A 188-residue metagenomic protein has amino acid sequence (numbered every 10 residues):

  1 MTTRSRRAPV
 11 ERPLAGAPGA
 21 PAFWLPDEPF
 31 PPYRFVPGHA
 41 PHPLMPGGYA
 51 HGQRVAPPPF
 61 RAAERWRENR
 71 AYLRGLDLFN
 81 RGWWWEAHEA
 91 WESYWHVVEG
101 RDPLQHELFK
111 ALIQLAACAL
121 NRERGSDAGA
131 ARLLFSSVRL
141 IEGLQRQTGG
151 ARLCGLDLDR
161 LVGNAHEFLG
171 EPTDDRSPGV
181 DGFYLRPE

Functional and structural regions predicted by a protein language model:
M1-V98, G143-E188: N-terminal alpha-helical interaction modules that lie
R61, E68-N69, L104, F109-A111: Start-of-helix signal in alpha-solenoid helical-repeat scaffolds, especially tetratricopeptide repeats
R74, K110, L115-A117: Structural register within alpha-helical repeat arrays
G82-E86, R101-K110, R122-A130: Alpha-helix boundary/capping segments in eukaryotic regulatory proteins
W85, E89-E92, I113-A116, F135-R139: Generic structural signal for well-ordered, non-membrane alpha-helices
G125-Q145: TPR/TPR-like (Sel1-like) alpha-helical repeat modules
